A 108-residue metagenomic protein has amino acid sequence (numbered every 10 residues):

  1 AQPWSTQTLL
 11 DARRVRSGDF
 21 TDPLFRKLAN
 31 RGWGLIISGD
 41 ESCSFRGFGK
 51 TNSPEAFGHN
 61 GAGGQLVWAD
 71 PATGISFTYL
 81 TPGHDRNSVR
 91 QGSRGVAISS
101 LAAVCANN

Functional and structural regions predicted by a protein language model:
A1-L24, C43, R86-N108: Short, gly/Ser/Thr-rich active-site loops of penicillin-recognizing serine hydrolases
W4-L9, G32-W33, F45-F48, S76: A broad "ordered helical/assembly scaffold" signature
R14-P71, N108: Active-site Gly/Thr loop motif
V67-W68, G74-G83: Short, well-ordered beta-strand elements
